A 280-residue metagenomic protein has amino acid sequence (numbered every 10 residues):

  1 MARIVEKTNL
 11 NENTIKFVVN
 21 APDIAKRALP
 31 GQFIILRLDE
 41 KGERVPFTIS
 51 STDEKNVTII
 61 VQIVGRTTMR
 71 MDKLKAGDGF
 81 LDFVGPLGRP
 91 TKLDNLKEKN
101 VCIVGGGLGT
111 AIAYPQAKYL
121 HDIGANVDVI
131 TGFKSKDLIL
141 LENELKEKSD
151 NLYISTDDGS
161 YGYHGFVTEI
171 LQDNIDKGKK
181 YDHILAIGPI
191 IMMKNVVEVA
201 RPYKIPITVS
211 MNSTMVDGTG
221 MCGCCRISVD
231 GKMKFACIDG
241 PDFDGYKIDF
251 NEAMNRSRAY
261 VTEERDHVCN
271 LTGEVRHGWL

Functional and structural regions predicted by a protein language model:
M1-D78: Ferredoxin-reductase
E6, S51, I154-T156, V209 (+1 more regions): Structural signal for conserved beta-strand scaffold positions within catalytic alpha/beta enzyme cores
L36, D82-F83, I227: A generic structural signal for residues embedded in beta-strands
D39, G85-P86, D230: Short, surface-exposed secondary-structure boundary micro-motifs
G42-S50, L87-N95, C237: Short, Lys/Arg- and Gly-enriched loop/turn segments at beta-strand edges
M69-V216: FNR/FR-type flavoprotein reductase catalytic core
I112, I190-I191, N212-D242, H267-G273: Local cysteine-cluster metal-coordination motifs and their immediate loop/turn environment, predominantly Fe-S cluster
F235-D239, F243-L280: Short Fe-S-cluster ligation motifs
